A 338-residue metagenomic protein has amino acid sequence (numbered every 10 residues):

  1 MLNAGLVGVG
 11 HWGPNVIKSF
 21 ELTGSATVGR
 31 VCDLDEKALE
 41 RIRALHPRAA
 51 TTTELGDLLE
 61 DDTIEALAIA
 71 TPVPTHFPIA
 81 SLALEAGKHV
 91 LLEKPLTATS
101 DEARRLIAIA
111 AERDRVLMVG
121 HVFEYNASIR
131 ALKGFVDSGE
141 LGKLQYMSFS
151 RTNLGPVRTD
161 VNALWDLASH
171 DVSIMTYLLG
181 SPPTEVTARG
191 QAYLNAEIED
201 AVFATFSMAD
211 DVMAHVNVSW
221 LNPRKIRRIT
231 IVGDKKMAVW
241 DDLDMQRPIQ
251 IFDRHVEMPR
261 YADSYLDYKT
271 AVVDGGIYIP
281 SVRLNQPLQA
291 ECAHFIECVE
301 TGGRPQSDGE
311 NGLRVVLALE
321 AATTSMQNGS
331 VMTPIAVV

Functional and structural regions predicted by a protein language model:
M1-H46: N-terminal Rossmann-like dinucleotide-binding module
N15, L34-K37, P280-A293: Active-site loop of classical SDR/Rossmann-like NAD(P)-dependent oxidoreductases, centered on the catalytic Tyr-X3-Lys
R48-L55: Conserved SAM-binding strand-loop segment of SAM-dependent methyltransferases
A66-A68, P280, A290, H294-V338: C-terminal helix-rich "cap/oligomerization" subdomain common to oxidoreductases
A66-E124, G139: Beta-strand-loop-alpha-helix segment that lines the small-molecule cofactor/substrate pocket of alpha/beta enzymes
A108-V116, R130-L144, A209, K236: Basic phosphate/pyrophosphate-binding loop/patch that engages nucleotide-derived ligands
L154-R224, T230, D244, E310: Rossmann-like dinucleotide-binding domain that binds NAD(P)(H)
N195, V212-A290: NAD(P)-dinucleotide binding in Rossmann-like oxidoreductases
